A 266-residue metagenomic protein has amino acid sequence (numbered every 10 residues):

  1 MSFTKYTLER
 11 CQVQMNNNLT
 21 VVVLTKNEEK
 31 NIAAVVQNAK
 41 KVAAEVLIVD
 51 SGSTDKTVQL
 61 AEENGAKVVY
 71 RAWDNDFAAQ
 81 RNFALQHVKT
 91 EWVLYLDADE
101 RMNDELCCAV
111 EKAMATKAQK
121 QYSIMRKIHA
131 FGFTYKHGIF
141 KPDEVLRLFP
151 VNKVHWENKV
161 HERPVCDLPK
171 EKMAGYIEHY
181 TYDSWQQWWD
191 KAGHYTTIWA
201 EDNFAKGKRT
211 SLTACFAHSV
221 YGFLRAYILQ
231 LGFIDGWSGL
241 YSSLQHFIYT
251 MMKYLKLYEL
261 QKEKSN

Functional and structural regions predicted by a protein language model:
N16-T20: Extreme N-terminal starter segment of soluble prokaryotic enzymes
V22-E45: Short, well-formed alpha-helical segments that are part of the catalytic scaffolds of diverse glycosyltransferases
V23, A44-G52, V69, D97-A98: Short beta-strand/loop segment that forms part of the nucleotide-sugar
A33-A34, D55-N64, E105-L106: Acidic helix N-cap motif at the loop->helix transition within catalytic regions of sugar-transfer enzymes
N38, D50-L60, W73, D97: A conserved acidic beta->alpha catalytic loop
A44, V58-H87: Conserved donor nucleotide-binding strand/loop of the catalytic core
A78-L85, W92, N103-K264: Catalytic-site signature of metal-activated, phosphate-bearing donor transferases, centered on the GT-A/GT-A-like
